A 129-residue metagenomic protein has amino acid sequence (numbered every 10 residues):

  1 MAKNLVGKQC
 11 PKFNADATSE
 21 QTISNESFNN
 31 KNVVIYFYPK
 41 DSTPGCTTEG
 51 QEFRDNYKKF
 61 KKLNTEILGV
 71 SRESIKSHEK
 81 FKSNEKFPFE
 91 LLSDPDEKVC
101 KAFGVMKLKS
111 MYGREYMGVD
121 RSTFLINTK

Functional and structural regions predicted by a protein language model:
M1-K129: Chalcogenol-based redox active-site neighborhoods
